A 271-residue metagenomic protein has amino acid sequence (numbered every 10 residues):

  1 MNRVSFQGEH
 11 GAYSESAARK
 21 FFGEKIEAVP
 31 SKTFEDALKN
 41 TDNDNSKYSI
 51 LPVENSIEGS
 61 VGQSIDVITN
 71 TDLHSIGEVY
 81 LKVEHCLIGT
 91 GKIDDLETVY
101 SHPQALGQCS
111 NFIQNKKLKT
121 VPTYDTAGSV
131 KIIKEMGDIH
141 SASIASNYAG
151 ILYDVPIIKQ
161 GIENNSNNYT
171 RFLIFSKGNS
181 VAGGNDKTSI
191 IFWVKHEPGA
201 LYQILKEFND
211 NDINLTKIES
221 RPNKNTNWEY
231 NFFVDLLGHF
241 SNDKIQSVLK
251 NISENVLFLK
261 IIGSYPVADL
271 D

Functional and structural regions predicted by a protein language model:
M1-D271: Domain-level signature for soluble enzymes in the chorismate/prephenate branch of the shikimate pathway
